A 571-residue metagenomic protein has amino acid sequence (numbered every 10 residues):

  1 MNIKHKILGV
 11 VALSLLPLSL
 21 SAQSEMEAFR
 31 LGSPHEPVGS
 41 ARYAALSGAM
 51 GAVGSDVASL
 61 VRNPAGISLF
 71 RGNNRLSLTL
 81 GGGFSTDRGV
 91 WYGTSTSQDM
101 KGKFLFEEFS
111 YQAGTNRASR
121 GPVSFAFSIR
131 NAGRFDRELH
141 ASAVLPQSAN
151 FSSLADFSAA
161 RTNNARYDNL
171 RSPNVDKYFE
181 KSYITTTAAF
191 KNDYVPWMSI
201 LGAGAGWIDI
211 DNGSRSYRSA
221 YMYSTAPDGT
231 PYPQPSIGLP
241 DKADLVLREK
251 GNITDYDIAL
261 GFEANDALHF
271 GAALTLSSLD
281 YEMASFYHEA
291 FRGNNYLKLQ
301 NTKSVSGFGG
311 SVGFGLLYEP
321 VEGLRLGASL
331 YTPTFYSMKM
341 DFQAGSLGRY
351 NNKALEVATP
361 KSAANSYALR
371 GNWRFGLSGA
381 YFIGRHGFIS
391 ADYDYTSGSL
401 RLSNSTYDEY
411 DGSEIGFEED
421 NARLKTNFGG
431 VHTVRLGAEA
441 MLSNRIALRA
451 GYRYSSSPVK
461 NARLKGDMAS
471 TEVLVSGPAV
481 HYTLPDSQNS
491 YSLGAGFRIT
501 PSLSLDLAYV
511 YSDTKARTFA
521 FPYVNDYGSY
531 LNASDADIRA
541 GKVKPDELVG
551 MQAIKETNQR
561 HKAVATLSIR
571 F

Functional and structural regions predicted by a protein language model:
M1-E27, F571: Bacterial Sec-dependent N-terminal signal peptides
L16, G48-A58, R423-N427, Y482: Short, charged, low-hydrophobicity "junction" segments
Q23-V38, A44, G114-F571: Outer-membrane beta-barrel porins/channels
E25-M50, S68-D87: Transmembrane beta-strand segments of Gram-negative outer membrane beta-barrel proteins
Y43, V57-A58, P64, A364: Generic secondary-structure boundary/loop-capping signal
S47, G51, R62-A65, S568: Short amphipathic alpha-helical segments enriched in leucine
G54-R62, S68-Q147, T254: Outer-membrane beta-barrel translocator/receptor signature
I67-S68, F84, D266, S278: Glycine-rich nucleotide phosphate-binding loop and flanking beta-alpha elements of Rossmann-like dinucleotide-binding
